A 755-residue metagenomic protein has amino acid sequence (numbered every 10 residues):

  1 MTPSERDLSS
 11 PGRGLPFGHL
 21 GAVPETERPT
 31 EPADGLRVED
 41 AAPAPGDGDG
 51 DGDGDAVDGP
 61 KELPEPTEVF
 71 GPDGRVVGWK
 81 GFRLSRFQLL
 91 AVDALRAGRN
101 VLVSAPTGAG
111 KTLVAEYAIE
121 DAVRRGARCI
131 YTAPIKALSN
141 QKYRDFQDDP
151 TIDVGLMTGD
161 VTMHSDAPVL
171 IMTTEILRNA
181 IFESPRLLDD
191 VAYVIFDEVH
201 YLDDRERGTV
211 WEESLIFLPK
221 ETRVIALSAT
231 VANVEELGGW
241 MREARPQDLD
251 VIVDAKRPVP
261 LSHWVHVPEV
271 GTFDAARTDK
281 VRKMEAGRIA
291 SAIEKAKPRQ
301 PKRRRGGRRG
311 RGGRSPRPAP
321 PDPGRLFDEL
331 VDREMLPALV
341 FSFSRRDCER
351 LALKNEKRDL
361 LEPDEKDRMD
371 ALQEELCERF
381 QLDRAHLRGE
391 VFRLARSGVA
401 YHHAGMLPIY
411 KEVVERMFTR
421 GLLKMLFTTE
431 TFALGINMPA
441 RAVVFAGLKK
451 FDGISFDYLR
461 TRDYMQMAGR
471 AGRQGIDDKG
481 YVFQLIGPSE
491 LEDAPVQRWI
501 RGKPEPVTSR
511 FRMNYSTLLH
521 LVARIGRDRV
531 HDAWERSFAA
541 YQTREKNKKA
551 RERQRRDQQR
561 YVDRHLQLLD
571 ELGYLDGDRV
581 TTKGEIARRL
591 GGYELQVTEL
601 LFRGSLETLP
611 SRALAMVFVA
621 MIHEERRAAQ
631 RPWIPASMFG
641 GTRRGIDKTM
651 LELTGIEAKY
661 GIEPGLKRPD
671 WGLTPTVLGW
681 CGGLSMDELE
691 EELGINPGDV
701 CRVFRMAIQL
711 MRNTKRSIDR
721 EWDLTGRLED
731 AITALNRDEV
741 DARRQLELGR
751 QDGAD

Functional and structural regions predicted by a protein language model:
M1-D93, A97-V101, A127, T278 (+3 more regions): Helicase-associated low-complexity/disordered flanking segments
S104-T107, V114-Q141, P219-E221: Conserved SF1/SF2 helicase motif Ia
V123, A127-A180, G239: Conserved nucleic-acid-binding Ia/Ib motif block in the N-terminal RecA-like helicase ATPase lobe
T132, N140, Q147-D149, D153-L156 (+4 more regions): Conserved C-terminal RecA-like helicase domain
L170, T174-L177, F182-I225: SF2 helicase catalytic motif II
I216, R223-I225, T230-R242, P246-K354 (+1 more regions): Conserved interdomain linker/interface between the two RecA-like ATPase lobes of SF2 helicase motors
T222-R223, M438, A442-D452, F456-R501: Conserved segment of the helicase C-terminal RecA-like domain
K366, I409-F418, T508-V619: C-terminal accessory/connector segments of nucleic-acid motor ATPases
